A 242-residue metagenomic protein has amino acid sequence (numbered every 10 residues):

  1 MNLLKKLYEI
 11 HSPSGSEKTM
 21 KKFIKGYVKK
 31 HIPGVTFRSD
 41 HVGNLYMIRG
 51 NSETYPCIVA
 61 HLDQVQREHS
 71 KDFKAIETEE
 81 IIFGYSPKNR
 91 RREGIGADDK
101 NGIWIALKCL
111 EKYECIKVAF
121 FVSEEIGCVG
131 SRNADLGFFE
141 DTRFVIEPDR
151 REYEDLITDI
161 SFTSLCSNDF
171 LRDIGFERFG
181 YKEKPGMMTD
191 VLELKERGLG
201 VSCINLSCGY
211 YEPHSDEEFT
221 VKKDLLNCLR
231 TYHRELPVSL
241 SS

Functional and structural regions predicted by a protein language model:
L3-K6, I10-T54: A non-catalytic alpha/beta surface segment that caps or lines the substrate-entry region of metallo-dependent hydrolase
F23, N101-K108, N227-R230: Short amphipathic alpha-helical face segments that pack within enzyme cores and frequently flank/anchor catalytic
T36-R38, G180-K184, L240-S242: Flexible, glycine/charged-enriched surface loops at secondary-structure junctions
E53-C115, T142: Active-site metal-coordination/substrate-binding segment of hydrolases, especially metallo-dependent peptidases
R90-D169, R178-F179, E183, D190-K195: Acidic/histidine-rich catalytic neighborhood of metal-dependent amide-processing enzymes
K182-C228: Zn-dependent metallopeptidase/amidohydrolase metal-coordination segment
T231-S239: C-terminal alpha-helix
